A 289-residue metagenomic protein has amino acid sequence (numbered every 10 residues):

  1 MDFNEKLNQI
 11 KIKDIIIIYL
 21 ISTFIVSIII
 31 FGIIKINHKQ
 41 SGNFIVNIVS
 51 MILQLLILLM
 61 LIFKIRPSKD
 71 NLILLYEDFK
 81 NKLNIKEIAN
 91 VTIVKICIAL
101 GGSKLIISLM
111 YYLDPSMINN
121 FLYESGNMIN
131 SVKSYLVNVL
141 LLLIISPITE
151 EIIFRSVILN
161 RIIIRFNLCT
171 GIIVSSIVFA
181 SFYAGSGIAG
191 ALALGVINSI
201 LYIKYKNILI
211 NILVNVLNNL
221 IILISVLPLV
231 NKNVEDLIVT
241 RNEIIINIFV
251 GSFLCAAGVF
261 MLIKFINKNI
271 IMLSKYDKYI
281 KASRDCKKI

Functional and structural regions predicted by a protein language model:
M1-Q9: Short, Lys/Arg-rich, polar N-terminal cytosolic tail immediately upstream of the first transmembrane signal-anchor
K13-L20, I48, A89-I93, L136 (+5 more regions): Hydrophobic alpha-helical transmembrane segments
I17-N71: Alpha-helical transmembrane segments in multi-pass membrane proteins
I21, I145, V174-S181, L213 (+1 more regions): Hydrophobic residues within alpha-helical transmembrane segments of multi-pass solute transporters/permease subunits
F31-G32, S176, G187-I244: Functionally important transmembrane alpha-helices
Q40-I45, L74-S146, I164, L237 (+2 more regions): Juxtamembrane helix-loop-helix connectors linking adjacent transmembrane helices in multi-pass membrane enzymes
T149-V174, I200-N207: Membrane-interface helix/loop boundary segments of multi-pass membrane proteins
V216-I289: C-terminal membrane module of polytopic membrane proteins
